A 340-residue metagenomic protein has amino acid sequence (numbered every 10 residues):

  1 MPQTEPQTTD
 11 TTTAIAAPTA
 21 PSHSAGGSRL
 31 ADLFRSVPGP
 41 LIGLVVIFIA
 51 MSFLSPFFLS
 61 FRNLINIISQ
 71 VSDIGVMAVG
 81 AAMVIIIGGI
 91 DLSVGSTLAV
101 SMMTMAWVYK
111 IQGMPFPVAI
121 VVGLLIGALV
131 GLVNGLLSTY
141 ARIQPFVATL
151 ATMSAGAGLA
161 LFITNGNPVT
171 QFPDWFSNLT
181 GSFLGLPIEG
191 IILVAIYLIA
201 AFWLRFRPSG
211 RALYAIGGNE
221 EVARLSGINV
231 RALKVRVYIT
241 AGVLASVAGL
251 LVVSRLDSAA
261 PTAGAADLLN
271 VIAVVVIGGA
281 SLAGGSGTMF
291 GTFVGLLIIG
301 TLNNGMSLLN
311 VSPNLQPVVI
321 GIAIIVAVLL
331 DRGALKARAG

Functional and structural regions predicted by a protein language model:
M1-I49, F53, L198, L225-A232 (+1 more regions): Cytosolic-side transmembrane-helix boundaries in multi-pass membrane proteins
D32, A141, P145-S209, L233-R236 (+3 more regions): Transmembrane helix-bundle core of multi-pass membrane transporters and related energy-transducing complexes
V37-I42, I67, G75, S96-V100 (+7 more regions): Hydrophobic alpha-helical transmembrane segments
P40-F53, A81, A157-G158, I192-F202 (+4 more regions): Hydrophobic core segments of alpha-helical transmembrane domains in multi-pass membrane transport and ion-translocation
I47-Q112, L136-I143, A273-V275, G279-F290 (+2 more regions): Single transmembrane alpha-helix segments in multi-pass membrane proteins
V79, M83, S96, I120 (+11 more regions): Hydrophobic positions within alpha-helical transmembrane segments of bacterial inner-membrane proteins
M114-G123, L129-N134, S138, G185-A259: Helix-loop-helix "hairpin" substructures at the membrane interface of multi-pass membrane proteins
A245, R255, A259-G321: Transmembrane alpha-helical segments in multi-pass inner-membrane proteins
